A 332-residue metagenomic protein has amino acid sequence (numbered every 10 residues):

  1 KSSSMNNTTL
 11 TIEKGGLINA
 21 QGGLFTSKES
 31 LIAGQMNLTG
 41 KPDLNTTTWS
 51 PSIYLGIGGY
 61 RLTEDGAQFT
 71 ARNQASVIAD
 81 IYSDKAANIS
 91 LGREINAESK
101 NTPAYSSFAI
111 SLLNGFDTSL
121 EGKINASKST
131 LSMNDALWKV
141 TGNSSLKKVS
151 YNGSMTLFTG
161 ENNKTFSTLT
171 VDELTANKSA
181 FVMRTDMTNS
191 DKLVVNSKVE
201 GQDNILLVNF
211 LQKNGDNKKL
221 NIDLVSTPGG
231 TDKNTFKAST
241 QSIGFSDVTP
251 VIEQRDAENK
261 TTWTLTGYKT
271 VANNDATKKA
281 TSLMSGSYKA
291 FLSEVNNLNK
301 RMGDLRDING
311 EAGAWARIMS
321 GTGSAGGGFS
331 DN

Functional and structural regions predicted by a protein language model:
K1-S4, T9-T11, L17-T26, I53 (+1 more regions): Low-complexity repeat regions of mature extracellularly deployed or surface/particle-associated proteins
S4-N7, G16, E29, S132 (+2 more regions): Generic signature of intrinsically disordered, low-complexity, basic-rich segments and short cationic peptides
N19, Y54, T63, S132 (+5 more regions): Generic detection of intrinsically disordered/low-complexity segments and helix-coil linkers/edges
G22, E29-P51, G56-N204, V208-G267: Extracellular beta-solenoid/beta-roll
T270-N332: Outer membrane beta-barrel translocator domains of Type V secretion systems
